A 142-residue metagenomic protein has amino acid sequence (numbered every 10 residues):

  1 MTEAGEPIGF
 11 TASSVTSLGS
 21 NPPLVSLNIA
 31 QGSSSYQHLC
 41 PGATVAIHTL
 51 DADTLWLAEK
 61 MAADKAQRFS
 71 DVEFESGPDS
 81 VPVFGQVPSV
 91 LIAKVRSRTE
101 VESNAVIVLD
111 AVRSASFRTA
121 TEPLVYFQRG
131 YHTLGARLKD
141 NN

Functional and structural regions predicted by a protein language model:
M1-N142: Basic, polyanion-binding surface patches
